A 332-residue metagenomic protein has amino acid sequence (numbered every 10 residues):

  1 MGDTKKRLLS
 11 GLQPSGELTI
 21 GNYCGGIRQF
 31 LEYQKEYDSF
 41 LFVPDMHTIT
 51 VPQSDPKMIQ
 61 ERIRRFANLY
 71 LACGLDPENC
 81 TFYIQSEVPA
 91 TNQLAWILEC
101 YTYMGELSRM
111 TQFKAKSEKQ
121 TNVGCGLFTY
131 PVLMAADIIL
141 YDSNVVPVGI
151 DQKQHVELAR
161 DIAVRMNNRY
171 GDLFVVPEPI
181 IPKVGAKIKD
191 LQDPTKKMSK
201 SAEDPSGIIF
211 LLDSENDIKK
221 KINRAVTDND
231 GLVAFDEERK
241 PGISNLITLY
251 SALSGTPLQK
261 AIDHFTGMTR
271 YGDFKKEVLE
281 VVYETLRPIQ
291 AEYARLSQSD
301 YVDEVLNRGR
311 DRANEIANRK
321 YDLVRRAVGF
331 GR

Functional and structural regions predicted by a protein language model:
G2-L9, P14-A136, V281, Q290 (+1 more regions): N-terminal Rossmann-like or analogous alpha/beta NTP/dinucleotide-binding catalytic cores that position adenine
L12-P14, D45-H47, N144-V145, A202 (+1 more regions): Short, histidine-centered active-site or binding-site loop motifs used for metal coordination, general acid-base
I20-N22, Q154, R160-R332: Conserved nucleotide- and phosphate/pyrophosphate-binding catalytic cores in adenylate/nucleotidyl-handling enzymes
S54-K57, V146-G149, V233: Short, polar/flexible loop-turn hinges at active-site or ligand-entry regions and domain interfaces
A67, G74, T102-G105, S143 (+2 more regions): A generic secondary-structure signal for well-formed alpha-helical elements
M104-S108, L140-P147, A252-A261: Short helix-capping/linker segments at secondary-structure and domain boundaries
A115-M166, Y170, D190: Internal, conserved structured core segments that host functional sites
